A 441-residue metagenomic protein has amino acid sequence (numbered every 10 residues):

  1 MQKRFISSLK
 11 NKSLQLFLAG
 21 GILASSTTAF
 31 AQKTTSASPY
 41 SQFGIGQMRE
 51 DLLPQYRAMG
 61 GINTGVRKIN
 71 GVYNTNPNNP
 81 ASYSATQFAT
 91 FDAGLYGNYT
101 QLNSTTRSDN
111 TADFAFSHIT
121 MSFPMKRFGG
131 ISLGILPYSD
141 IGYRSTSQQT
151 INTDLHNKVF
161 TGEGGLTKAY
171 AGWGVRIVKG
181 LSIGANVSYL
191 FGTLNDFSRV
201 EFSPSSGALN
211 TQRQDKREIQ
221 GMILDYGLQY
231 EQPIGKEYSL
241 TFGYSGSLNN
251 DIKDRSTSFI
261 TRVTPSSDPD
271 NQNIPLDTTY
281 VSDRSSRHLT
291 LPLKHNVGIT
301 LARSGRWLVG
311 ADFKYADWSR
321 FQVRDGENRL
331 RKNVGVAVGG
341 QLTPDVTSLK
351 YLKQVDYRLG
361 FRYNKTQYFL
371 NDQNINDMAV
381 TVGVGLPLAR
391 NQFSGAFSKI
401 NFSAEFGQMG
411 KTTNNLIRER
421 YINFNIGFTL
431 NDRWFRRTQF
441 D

Functional and structural regions predicted by a protein language model:
M1-G46, F435-D441: Cleavable N-terminal export/targeting peptides
Q32-D441: Subset of outer-membrane beta-barrel
